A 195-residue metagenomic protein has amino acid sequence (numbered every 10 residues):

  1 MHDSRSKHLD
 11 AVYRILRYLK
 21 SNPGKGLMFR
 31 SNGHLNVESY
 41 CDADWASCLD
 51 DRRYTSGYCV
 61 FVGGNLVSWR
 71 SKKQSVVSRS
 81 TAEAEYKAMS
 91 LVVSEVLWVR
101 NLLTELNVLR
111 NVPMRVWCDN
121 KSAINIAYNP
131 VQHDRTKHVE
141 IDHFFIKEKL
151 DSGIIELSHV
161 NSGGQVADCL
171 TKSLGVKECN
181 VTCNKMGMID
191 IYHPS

Functional and structural regions predicted by a protein language model:
M1-G26, N161: C-terminal reverse transcriptase regions that engage the nucleic-acid substrate
D3, K25-L27, S47-L49, E105: Short helix-to-loop capping/linker segments positioned immediately adjacent to catalytic or ligand/cofactor-binding
R17-A43, V108-R110: Structured nucleic-acid-interacting core domains from mobile-element enzymes and related host factors, especially RNase
F29, S39-C41, V62, S90 (+1 more regions): Hydrophobic side chains in beta-strands
L35-N36, Y54, L66, K72-S195: RNase H-like nuclease module associated with reverse transcription
Y40-D42, D51, D168: Extended, low-complexity cationic-aromatic segments
D44-G64: Acidic, metal-ligating active-site segments
